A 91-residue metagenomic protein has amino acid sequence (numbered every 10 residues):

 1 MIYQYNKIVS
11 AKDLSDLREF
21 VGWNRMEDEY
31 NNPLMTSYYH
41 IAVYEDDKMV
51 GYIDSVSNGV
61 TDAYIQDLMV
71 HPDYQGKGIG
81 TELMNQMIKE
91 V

Functional and structural regions predicted by a protein language model:
M1-E27: Short amphipathic alpha-helix that is part of the acyltransferase structural core
P33, Y38-I53: Conserved beta-hairpin
S57-I65, Q75: A conserved beta-turn-beta hairpin within the catalytic core of GNAT-like acetyltransferases that forms part
H71: Residue-level recognition of the GNAT/N-acetyltransferase active site
Y74, G78-Q86: Conserved acetyl-CoA pyrophosphate-binding loop and the N-cap/start of the following alpha-helix in GNAT-like
M87-V91: Short, intrinsically disordered, charge-balanced linker/junction segments flanking boundaries in proteins
